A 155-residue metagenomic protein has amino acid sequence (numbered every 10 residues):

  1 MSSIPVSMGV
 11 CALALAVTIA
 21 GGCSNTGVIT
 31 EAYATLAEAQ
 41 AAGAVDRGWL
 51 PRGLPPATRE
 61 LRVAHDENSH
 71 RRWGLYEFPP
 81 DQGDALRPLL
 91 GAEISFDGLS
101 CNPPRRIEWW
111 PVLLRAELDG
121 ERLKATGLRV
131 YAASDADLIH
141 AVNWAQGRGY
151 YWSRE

Functional and structural regions predicted by a protein language model:
M1-C11: Bacterial N-terminal signal peptides that target proteins for export
A14-V17, S95: Processing junctions and N-termini across compartments
I19-G22: C-terminal motif of bacterial Sec signal peptides marking the signal peptidase cleavage site
S24-T26: Bacterial signal peptide processing site
T30-E60: N-terminal "mature-domain start" segment
R52-E121: Mature extracytoplasmic domains of secretory-pathway proteins
D119-E155: A short, solvent-exposed beta-edge/loop patch
